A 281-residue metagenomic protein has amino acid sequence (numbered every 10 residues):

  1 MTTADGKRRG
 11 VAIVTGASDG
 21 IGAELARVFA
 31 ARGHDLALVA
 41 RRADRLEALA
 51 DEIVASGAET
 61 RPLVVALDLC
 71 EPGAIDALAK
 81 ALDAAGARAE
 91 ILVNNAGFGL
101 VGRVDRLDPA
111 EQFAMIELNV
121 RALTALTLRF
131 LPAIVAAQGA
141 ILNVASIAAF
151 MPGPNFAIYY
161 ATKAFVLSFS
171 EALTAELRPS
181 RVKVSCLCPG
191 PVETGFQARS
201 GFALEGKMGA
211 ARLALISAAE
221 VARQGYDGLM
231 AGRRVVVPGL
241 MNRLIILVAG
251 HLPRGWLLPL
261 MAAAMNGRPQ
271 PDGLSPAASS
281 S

Functional and structural regions predicted by a protein language model:
S18-D19: Conserved glycine-rich cofactor-binding loop
R32-L49: Conserved glycine-rich Rossmann-like NAD(P)H-binding loop of the short-chain dehydrogenase/reductase
N95-L100: Conserved NAD(P)H cofactor-binding loop of Rossmann-fold oxidoreductase domains
R103-V104, D108-A114: Substrate-binding pocket helix/loop in short-chain dehydrogenase/reductase
T127, T162: Active-site helix of classical SDR
S146: Residue(s) in the substrate-gating loop at a strand-loop-helix junction that position the organic substrate next
P179-N242, G255, D272-S281: SDR active-site lid
